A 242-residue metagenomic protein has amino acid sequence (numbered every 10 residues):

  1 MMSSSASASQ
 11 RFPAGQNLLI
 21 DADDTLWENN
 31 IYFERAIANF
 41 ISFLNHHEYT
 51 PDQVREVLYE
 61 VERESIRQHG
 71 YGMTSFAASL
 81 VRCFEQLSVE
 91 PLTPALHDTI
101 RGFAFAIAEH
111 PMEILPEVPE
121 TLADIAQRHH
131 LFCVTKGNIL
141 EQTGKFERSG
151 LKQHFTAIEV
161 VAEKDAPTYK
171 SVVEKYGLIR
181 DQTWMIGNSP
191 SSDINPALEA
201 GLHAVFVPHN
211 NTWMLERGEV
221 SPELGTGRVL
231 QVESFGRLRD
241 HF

Functional and structural regions predicted by a protein language model:
M1-Q16, P119, A123, H130 (+1 more regions): Asp-based, Mg2+/Mn2+-dependent phosphohydrolase catalytic module
S3-I20, T25-V57: Active-site neighborhood of HAD-like aspartate-dependent phosphohydrolases
A36-F40, L58, E62, I100-A104 (+2 more regions): Hydrophobic alpha-helical core bundles mediating ligand binding, dimerization, or RNAP-core interactions
N39, F43, T121-R128: A short, Lys/Arg-enriched amphipathic alpha-helix followed by its capping loop at the start of a domain
N45-E60, V89-I100, H154-A157: Short, surface-exposed acidic
E60-A106: A metal-dependent, Asp-based hydrolase signature
T99-P119: Long amphipathic N-terminal alpha/beta scaffold segment
T135: Conserved phosphate-coupling serine/threonine residues in phosphotransfer and NTP-handling enzymes
